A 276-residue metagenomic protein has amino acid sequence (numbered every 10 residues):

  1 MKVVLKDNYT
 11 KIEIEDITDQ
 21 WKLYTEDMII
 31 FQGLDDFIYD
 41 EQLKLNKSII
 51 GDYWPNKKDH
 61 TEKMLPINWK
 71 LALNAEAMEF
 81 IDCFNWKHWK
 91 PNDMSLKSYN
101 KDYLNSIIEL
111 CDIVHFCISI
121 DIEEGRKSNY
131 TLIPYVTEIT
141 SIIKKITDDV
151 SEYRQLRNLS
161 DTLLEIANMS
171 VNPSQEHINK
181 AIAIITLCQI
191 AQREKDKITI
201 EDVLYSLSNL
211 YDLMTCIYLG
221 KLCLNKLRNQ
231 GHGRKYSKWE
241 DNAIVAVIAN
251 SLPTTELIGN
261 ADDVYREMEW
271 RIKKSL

Functional and structural regions predicted by a protein language model:
M1-L276: Flexible "arm" and connector segments at domain edges
